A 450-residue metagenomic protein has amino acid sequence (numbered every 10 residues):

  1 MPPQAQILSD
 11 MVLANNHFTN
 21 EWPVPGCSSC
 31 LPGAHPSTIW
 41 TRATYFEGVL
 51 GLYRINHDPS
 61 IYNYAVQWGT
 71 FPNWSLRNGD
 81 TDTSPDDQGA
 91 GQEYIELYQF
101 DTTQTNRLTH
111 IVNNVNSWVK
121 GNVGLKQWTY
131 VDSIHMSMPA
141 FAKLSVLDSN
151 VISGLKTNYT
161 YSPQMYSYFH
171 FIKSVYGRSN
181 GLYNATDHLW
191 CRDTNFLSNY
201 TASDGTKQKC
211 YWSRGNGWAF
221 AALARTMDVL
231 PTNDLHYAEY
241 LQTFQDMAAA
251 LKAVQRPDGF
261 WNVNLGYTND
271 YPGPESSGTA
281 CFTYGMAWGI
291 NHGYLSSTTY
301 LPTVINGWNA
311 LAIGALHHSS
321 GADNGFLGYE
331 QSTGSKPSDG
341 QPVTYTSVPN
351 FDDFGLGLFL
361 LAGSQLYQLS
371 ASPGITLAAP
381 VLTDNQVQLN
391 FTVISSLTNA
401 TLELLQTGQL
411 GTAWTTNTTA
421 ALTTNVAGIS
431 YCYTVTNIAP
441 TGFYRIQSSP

Functional and structural regions predicted by a protein language model:
P2-F46, G51-G91, L97-H110, N114 (+3 more regions): CBM-like carbohydrate-recognition segments
S9-H17, S75, G124-Q127, A185-D187 (+1 more regions): Surface loop/turn signatures of beta-propeller and other carbohydrate-active proteins
N20, T70-W74, K120, S174 (+1 more regions): Amphipathic alpha-helical segments of tetratricopeptide repeats
T105-P139: Asp-box/WD-like beta-propeller blade repeats and closely related beta-sheet repeat scaffolds
V131-D132, A142-G266, Y271-T283, L295-V343 (+3 more regions): Extended ligand-binding clefts on enzyme/binding-domain cores
S372-P450: Short, composition-biased motifs enriched in small/polar/acidic residues
